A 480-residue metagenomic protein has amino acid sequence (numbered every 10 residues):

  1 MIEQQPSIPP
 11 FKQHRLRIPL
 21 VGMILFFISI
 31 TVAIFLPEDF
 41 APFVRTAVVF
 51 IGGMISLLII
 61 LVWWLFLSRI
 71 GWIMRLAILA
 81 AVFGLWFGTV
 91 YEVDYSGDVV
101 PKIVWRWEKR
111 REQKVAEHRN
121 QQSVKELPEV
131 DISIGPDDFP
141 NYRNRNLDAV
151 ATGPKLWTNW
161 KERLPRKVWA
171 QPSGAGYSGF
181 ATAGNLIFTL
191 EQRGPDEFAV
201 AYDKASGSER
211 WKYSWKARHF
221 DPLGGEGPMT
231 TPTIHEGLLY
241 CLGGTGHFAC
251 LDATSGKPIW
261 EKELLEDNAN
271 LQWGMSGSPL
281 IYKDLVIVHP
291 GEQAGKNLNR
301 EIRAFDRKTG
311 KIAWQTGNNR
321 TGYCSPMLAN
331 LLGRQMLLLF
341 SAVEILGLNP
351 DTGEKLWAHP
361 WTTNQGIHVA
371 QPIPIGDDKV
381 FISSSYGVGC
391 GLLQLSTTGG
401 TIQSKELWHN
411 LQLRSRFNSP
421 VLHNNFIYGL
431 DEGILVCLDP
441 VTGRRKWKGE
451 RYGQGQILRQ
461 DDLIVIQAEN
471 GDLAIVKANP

Functional and structural regions predicted by a protein language model:
I2-I24, A33-P480: Noncatalytic, solvent-exposed loop/strand surfaces of beta-propeller-type extracellular/periplasmic domains
F27-I28: Hydrophobic alpha-helical membrane segments, chiefly transmembrane helices and signal peptide h-regions, characterized
